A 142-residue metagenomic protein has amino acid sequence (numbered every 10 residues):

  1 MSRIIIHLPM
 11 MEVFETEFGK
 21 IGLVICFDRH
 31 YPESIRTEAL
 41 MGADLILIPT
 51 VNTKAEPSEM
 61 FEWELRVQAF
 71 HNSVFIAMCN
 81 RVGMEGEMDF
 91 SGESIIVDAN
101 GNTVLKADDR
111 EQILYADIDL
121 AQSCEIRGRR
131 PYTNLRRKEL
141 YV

Functional and structural regions predicted by a protein language model:
M1-I4, C26-R29, R36-A39, M60-F61 (+4 more regions): Surface-exposed beta-strand edges and their flanking turn/coil or helix-capping segments
S2-N72, I76-M78: Active-site beta-loop-alpha substructure in enzyme catalytic cores, prototypically the cysteine-centered nucleophile
R81-V142: C-terminal beta-strand edge segments of enzyme domains
